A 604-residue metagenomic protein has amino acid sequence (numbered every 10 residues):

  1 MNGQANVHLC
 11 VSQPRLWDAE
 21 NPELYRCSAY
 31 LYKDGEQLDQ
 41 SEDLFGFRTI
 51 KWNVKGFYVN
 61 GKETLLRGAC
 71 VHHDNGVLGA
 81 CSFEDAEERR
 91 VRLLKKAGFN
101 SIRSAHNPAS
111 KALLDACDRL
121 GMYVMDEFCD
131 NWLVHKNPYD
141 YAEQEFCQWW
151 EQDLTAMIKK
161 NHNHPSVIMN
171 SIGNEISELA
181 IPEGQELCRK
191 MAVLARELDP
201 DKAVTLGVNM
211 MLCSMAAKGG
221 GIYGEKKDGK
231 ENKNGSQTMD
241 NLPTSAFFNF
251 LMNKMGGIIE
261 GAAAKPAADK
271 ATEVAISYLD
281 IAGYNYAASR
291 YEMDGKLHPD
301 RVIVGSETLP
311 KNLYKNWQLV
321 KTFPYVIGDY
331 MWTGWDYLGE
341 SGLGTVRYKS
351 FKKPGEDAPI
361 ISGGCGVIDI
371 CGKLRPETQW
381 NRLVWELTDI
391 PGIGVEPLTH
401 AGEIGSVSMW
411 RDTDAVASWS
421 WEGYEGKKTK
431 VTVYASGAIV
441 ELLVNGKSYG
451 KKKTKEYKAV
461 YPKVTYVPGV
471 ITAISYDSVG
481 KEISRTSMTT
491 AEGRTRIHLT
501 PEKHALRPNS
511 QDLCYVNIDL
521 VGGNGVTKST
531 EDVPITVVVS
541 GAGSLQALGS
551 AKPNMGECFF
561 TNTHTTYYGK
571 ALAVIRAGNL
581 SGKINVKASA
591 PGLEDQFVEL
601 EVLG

Functional and structural regions predicted by a protein language model:
M1-K111, A116, L120-G121, I168-M169 (+5 more regions): Secreted/periplasmic carbohydrate-active enzymes, especially glycoside hydrolases
S12, Y32, E36, Q40 (+4 more regions): Active-site mouth of glycoside hydrolases
M125-E127, W132, T345-K353, T489 (+1 more regions): Flexible glycine/proline-rich, aromatic-decorated loop/lid segments
N170, V193-E197, V204-Q511, G523-T527: Substrate-binding clefts and catalytic carboxylate motifs of secreted carbohydrate-active enzymes
